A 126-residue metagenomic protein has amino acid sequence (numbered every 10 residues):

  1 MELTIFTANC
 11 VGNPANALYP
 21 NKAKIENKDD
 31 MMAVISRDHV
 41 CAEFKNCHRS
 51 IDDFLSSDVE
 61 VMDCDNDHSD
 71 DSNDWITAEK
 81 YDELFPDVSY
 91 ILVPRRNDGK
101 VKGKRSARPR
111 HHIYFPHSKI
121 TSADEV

Functional and structural regions predicted by a protein language model:
M1-H111, P116-V126: Signature for HUH/AEP ssDNA processing cores
